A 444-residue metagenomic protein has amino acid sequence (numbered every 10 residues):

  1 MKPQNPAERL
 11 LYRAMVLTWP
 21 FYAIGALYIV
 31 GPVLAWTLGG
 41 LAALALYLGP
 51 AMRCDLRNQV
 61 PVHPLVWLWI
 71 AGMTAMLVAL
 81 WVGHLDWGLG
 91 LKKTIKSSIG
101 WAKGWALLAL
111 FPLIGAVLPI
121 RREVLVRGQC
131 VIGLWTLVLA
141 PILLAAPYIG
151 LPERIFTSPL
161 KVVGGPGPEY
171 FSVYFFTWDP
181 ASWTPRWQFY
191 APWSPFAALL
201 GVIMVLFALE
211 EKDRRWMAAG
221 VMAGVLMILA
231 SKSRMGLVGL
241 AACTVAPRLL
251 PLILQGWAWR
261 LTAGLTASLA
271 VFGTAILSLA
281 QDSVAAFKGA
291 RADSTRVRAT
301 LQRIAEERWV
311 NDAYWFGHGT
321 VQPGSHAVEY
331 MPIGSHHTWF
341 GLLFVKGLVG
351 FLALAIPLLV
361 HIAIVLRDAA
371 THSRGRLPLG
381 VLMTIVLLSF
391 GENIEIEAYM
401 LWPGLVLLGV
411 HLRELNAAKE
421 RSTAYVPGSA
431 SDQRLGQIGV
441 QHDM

Functional and structural regions predicted by a protein language model:
M1-E8, L44-V66, A208-A219, W257 (+2 more regions): Membrane-interface helix-loop-helix junctions at transmembrane boundaries of multi-pass membrane enzymes, predominantly
A7-P20, A363-E392, L401-L407, H411-L412: Loop-to-helix entry and N-terminal half of a specific, functionally important transmembrane alpha helix in multi-pass
L11-A23, L38-A116, M383-S389: N-terminal hydrophobic segments of proteins, predominantly signal-anchor/transmembrane helices of inner/organellar
T18-P20, V126-L151, G164-K232, L237-L249: Alpha-helical transmembrane segments of multi-pass inner-membrane proteins
A35-L46, L206, L379-V386, I394-M444: Transmembrane alpha-helices of multi-pass inner-membrane enzymes
T74-V82, P141-L151, R248-G289, R308-N311: A membrane-periplasm/extracellular boundary helix in multi-pass inner-membrane enzymes that assemble envelope glycans
R214-W216, A241, V245, K346-V386: Hydrophobic transmembrane alpha-helices and their immediate junctions
Q281-K346, H361, V365-T371: Long extracytoplasmic/lumenal interhelical loops at the membrane interface of multi-pass membrane proteins
